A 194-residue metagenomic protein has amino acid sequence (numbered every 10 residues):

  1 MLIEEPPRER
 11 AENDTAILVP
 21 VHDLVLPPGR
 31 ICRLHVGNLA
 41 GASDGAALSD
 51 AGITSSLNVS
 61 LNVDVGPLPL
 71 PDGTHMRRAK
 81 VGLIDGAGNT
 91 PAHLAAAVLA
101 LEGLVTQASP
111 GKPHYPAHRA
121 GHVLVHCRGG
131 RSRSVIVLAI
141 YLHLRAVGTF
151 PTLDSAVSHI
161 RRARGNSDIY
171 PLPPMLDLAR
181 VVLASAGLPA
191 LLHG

Functional and structural regions predicted by a protein language model:
M1-V19: N-terminal glycine-/charge-rich "phosphate-binding" loop or analogous flexible N-terminal tail
I3, V25, L192-H193: Compositionally biased amphipathic helical and low-complexity segments enriched in hydrophobic
R8-E9, R33, G41, L191: Intrinsically disordered, low-complexity, compositionally biased regions/tails
L18-H122, H143-L178: Cysteine-based protein phosphatase catalytic domain of the PTP/DSP
Y115-A139: A phosphate-binding catalytic loop at a beta-strand-loop-alpha-helix junction that coordinates phosphoryl groups
D168-G194: Charged C-terminal helix
